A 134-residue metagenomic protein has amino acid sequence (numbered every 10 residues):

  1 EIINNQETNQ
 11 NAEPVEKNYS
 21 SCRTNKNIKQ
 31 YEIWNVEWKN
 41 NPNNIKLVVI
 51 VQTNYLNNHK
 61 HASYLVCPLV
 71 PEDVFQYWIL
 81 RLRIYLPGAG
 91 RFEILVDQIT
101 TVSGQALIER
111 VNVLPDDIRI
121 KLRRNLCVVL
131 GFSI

Functional and structural regions predicted by a protein language model:
E1, E7, L86-I134: C-terminal terminal-subdomain/extension
N5-V15: Short, basic/aromatic beta-hairpin or loop at an interaction surface
Y19: A short, highly charged nucleic-acid-interacting micro-segment common to nuclease and nuclease-linked defense proteins
C22-N27: Short, surface-exposed secondary-structure edge patches
P42-I84: Compact nucleic-acid interaction/catalytic patches
